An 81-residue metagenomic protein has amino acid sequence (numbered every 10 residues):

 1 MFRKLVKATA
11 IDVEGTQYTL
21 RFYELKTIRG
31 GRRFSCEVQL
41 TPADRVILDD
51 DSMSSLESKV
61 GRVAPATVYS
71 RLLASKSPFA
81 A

Functional and structural regions predicted by a protein language model:
M1-R21, A81: Negatively charged, low-complexity tracts enriched in Asp/Glu with abundant Ser/Thr
R3-V6, L25, S58, S75: Generic cytosolic/nucleocytoplasmic N-terminal low-complexity/intrinsically disordered segments
A8, V13, G30, L48-D49: Intrinsic disorder/low-complexity segments, especially N-terminal tails and targeting/processing regions
A10, L25-T27, G61, S77-P78: Intrinsic disorder/low-complexity segments in short proteins, especially the signal peptide and propeptide regions
T19-L48: A short, structured beta-strand/loop element
P42-A81: Mixed-charge, Lys/Arg-enriched low-complexity segments
